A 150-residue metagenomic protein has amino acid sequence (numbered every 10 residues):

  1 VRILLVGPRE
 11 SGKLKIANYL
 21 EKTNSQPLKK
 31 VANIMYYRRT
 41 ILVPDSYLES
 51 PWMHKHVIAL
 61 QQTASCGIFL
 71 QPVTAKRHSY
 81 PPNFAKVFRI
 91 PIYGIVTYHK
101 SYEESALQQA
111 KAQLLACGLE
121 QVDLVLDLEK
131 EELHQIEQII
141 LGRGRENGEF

Functional and structural regions predicted by a protein language model:
V1-V43: Conserved G1/Walker A P-loop phosphate-binding module
S11, K15, W52, S105 (+1 more regions): Charged, alpha-helix-enriched surfaces in structured cytosolic catalytic cores of large nucleotide-utilizing machines
K13, K76-Y80, L133: Short, well-ordered alpha-helical microsegments
N18, Y80-N83, A106-Q108: Short amphipathic alpha-helical segments
T40-K86: Switch II of P-loop NTPase G domains
Y47, T74-K76, H99-E103, E129-E131: Conserved nucleotide-binding/hydrolysis micro-motifs of P-loop NTPases
A64-Q71, F88-H99, A112-D127: Conserved beta-strand/loop subsegment of P-loop NTPase cores
Y102-F150: Canonical P-loop GTPase G-domain recognition
